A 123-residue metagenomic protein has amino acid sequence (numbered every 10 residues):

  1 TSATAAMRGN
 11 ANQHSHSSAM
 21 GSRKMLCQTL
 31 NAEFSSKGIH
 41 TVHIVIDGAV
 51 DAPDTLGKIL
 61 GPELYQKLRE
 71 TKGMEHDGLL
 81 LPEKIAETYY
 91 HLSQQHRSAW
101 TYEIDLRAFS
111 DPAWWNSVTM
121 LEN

Functional and structural regions predicted by a protein language model:
T1-R23, Q28, A32-S35, V45-V50: Catalytic loop of short-chain dehydrogenase/reductase
S36-I39, H43-D51, I59-E122: C-terminal helical subdomain
